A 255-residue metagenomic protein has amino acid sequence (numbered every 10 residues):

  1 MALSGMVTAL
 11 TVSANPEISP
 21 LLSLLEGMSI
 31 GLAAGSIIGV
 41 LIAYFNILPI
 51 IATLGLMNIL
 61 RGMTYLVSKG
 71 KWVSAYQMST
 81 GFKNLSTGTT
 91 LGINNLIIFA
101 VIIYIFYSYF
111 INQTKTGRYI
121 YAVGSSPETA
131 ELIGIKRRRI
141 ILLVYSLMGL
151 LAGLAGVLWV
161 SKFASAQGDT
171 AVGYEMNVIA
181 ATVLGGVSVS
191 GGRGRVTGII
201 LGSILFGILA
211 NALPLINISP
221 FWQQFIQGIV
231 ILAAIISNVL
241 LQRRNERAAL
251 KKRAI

Functional and structural regions predicted by a protein language model:
M1-P16, V40-N46, T182, G186-V196 (+1 more regions): Single transmembrane alpha-helix segments in multi-pass membrane proteins
L3, P20-S29, I51, I97-I102 (+4 more regions): Hydrophobic alpha-helical transmembrane segments
T8, P16-L56, L201-G202: Alpha-helical transmembrane segments within multi-pass membrane transporters and channels
S19-E26, A33-I38, I42, T89-Q167: Helix-loop-helix "hairpin" substructures at the membrane interface of multi-pass membrane proteins
G35, Y145, A152, K162-G228: Transmembrane alpha-helical segments in multi-pass inner-membrane proteins
F45, P49-T114, I140-L143, K162-A171 (+1 more regions): Transmembrane helix-bundle core of multi-pass membrane transporters and related energy-transducing complexes
M57, R61-G62, F99-Y109, Y145-A155 (+3 more regions): Hydrophobic core segments of alpha-helical transmembrane domains in multi-pass membrane transport and ion-translocation
L132-R139, L209, L213-I255: Cytosolic-side transmembrane-helix boundaries in multi-pass membrane proteins
